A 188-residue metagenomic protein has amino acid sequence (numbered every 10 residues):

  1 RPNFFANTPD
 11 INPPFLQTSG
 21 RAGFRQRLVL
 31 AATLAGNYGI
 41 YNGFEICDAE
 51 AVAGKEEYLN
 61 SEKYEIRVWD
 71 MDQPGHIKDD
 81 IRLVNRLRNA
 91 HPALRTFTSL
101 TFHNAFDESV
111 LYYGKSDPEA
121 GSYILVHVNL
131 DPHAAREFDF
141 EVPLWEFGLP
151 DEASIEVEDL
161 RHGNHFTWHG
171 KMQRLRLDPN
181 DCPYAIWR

Functional and structural regions predicted by a protein language model:
N3-F5, P14-Q17, R25, L34-A35 (+2 more regions): Carbohydrate-interacting/catalytic domains
A22: Active-site glycine- and acidic-residue-rich loops that bind and position anionic ligands or nucleotide-like cofactors
L28: Active-site/ligand-binding-proximal alpha/beta "capping" segment
